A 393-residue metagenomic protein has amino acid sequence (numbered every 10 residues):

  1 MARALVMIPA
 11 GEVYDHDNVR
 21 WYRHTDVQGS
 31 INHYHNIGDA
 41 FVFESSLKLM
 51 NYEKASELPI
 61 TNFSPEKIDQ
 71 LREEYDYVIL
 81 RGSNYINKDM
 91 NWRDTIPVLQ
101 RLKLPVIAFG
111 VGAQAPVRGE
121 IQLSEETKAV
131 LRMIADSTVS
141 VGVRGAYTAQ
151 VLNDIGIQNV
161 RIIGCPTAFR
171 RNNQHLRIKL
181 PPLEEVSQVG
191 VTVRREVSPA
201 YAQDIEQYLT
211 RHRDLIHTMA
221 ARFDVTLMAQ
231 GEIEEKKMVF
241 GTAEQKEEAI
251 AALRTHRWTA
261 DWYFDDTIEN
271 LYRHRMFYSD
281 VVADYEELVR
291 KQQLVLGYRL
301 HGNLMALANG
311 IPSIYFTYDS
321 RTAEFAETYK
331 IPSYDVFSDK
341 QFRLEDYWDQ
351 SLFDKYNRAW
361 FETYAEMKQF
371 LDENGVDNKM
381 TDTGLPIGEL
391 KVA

Functional and structural regions predicted by a protein language model:
M1-A393: Active-site anion-handling motifs in enzyme catalytic cores
